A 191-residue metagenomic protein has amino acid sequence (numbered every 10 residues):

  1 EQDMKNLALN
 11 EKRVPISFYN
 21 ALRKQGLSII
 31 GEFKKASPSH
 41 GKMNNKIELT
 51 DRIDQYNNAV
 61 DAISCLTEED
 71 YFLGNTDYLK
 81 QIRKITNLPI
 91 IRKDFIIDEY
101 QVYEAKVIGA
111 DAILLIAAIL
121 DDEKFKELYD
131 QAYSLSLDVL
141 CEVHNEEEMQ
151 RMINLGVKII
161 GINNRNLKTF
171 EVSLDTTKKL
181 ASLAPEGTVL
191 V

Functional and structural regions predicted by a protein language model:
E1-I90, I97-E99, Q131, S136-K158 (+2 more regions): Conserved N-terminal beta1-alpha1 strand-loop-helix module at the mouth
T67, R92-K93, I116, N163: A secondary-structure boundary/capping signal
L79, L114-L115, L120, L128 (+1 more regions): Generic leucine side-chain signal with a strong bias for well-ordered alpha-helical environments
D94-I96, Q101-V102, I113: Short acidic catalytic loops
E104-K124, G161-F170: Glycine-rich phosphate-binding active-site loops on the catalytic face of alpha/beta enzymes
P185: Short conserved AdoMet
V191: Short glycine-rich phosphate-binding loop at a beta-alpha junction
